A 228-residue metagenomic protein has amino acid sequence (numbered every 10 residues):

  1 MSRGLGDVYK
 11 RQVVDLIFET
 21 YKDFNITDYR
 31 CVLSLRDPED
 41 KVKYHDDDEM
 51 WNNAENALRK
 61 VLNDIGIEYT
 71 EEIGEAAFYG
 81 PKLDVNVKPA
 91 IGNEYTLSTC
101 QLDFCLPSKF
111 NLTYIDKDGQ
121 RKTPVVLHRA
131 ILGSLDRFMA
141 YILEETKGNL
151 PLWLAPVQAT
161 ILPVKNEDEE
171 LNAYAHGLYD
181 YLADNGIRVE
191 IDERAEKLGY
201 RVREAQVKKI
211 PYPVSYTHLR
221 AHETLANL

Functional and structural regions predicted by a protein language model:
M1-L5, Y9, H218, L225-L228: Single conserved hydrophobic/aromatic residue that forms the stacking wall/gate of nucleotide- or nucleobase-binding
R3-I187, D192: TRNA-recognition modules of translation machinery and tRNA-sensing kinases, especially anticodon-binding
T96-D103, P213-A226: Short, basic, helix/turn surface patches
P156, P163, P211, A221-H222: Proline-centered helix-kink/hinge sites
D184-R220: C-terminal structured "cap/appendage" subdomains that terminate the fold
